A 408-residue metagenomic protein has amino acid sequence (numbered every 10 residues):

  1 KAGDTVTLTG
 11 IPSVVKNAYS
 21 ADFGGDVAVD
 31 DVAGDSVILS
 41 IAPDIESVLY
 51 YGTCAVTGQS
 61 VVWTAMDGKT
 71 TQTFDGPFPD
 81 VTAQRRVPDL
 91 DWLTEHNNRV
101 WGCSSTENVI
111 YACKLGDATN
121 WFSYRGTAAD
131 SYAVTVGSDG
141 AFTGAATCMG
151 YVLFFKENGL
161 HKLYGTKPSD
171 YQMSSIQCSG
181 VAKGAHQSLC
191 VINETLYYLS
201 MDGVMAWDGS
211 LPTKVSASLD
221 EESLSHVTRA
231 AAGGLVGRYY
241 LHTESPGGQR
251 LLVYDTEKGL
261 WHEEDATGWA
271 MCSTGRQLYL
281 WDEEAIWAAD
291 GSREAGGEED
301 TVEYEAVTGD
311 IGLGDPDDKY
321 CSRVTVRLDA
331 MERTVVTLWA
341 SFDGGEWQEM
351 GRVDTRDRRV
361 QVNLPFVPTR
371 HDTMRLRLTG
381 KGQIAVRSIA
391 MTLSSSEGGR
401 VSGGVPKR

Functional and structural regions predicted by a protein language model:
K1-R86: Small/polar beta-strand repeat architecture
D22-D30, Q59, V87-D91, A141 (+2 more regions): Short small/polar-residue motifs
D22-G25, G34, E107, I384-S388: Short edge beta-strand segments in beta-sheet-rich domains
G25, H96, R250: Residues that flank catalytic or metal-binding motifs in active/ligand-binding sites
S36, F142, M149, R323 (+1 more regions): Beta-strand-rich binding-surface signature of beta-sandwich/beta-barrel folds used to engage anionic ligands
D75-G234: Beta-propeller and closely related beta-pinwheel folds
G180-Q187, V191-T195, M201-R408: Beta-sheet repeat architectures centered on beta-propellers
